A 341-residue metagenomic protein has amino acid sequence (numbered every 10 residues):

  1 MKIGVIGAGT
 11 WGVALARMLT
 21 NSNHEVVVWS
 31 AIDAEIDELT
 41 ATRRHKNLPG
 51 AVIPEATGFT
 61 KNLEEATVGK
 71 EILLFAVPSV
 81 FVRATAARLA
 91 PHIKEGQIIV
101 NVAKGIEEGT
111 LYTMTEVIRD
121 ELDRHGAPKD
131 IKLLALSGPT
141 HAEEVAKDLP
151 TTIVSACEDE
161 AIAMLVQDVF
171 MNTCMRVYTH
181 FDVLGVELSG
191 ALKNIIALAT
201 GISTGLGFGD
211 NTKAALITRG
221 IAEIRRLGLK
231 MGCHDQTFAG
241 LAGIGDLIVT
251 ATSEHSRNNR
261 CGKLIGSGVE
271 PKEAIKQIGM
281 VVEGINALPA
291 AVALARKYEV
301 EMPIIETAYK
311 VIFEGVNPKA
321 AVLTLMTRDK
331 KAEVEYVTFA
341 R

Functional and structural regions predicted by a protein language model:
M1-V52, G58-K61, R88: NAD(P)+-binding Rossmann beta1-loop-alpha1 motif at the extreme N-terminus of oxidoreductases
I6, A14, A34, V80 (+16 more regions): Conserved active-site and cofactor/substrate-binding residues in soluble primary-metabolism enzymes
I53, F59-D148, V166: Rossmann-like NAD(P)(H) cofactor-binding subdomain of soluble oxidoreductases
F81, H92, V117, R124-K132 (+2 more regions): Internal alpha-helical scaffold of NAD(P)-dependent oxidoreductase catalytic cores
T200-T204, L229-A239, G243-R341: NAD(P)-dependent Rossmann-like dehydrogenase/reductase catalytic/cofactor-binding core
